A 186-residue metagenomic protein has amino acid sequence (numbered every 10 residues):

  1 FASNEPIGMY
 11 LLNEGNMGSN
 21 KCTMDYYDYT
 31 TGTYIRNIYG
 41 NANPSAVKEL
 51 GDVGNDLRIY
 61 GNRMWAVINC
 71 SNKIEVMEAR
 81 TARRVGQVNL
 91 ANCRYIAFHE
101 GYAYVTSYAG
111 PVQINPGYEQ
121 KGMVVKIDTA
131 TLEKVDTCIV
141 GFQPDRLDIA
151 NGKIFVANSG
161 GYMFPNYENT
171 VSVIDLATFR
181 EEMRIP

Functional and structural regions predicted by a protein language model:
F1-P186: Predominantly soluble domains enriched in secretory-pathway, periplasmic, or organellar proteins
